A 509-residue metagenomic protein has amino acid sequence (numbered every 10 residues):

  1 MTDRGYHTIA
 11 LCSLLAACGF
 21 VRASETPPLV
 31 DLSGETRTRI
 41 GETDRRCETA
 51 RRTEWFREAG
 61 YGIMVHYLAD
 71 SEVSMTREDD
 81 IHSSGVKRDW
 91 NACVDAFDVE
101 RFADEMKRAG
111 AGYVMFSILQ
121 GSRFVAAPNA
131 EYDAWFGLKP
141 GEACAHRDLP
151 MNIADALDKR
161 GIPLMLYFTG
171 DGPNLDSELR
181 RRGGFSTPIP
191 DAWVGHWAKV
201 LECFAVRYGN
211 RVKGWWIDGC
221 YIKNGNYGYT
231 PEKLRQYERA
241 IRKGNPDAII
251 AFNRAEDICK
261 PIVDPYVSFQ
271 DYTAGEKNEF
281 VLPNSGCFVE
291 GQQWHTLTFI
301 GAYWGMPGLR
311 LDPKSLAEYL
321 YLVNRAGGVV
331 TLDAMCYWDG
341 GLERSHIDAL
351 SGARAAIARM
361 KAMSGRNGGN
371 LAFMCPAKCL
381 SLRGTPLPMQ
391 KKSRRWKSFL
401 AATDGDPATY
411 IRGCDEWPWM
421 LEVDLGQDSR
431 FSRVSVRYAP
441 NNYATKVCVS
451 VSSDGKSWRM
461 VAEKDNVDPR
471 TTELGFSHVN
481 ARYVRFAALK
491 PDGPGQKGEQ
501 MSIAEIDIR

Functional and structural regions predicted by a protein language model:
M1-A10: Bacterial N-terminal signal peptides that target proteins for export
A10-A17: Bacterial N-terminal signal peptides
F20-R22: Sec/Tat signal peptide C-region and signal peptidase I cleavage site
S24-C375, S435, A462, G475 (+2 more regions): Mature catalytic domains of secreted/periplasmic carbohydrate-active enzymes
C259-D264, G384-M389, T471-E473: Short, solvent-exposed polar/charged micro-motifs at secondary-structure junctions
S364, K397, A401-A462, N466-R509: Aromatic, loop-rich ligand-recognition surfaces of beta-strand-rich domains
N367-T403: Predominantly extracellular/luminal regions of secreted and cell-surface proteins, especially disulfide-bonded
